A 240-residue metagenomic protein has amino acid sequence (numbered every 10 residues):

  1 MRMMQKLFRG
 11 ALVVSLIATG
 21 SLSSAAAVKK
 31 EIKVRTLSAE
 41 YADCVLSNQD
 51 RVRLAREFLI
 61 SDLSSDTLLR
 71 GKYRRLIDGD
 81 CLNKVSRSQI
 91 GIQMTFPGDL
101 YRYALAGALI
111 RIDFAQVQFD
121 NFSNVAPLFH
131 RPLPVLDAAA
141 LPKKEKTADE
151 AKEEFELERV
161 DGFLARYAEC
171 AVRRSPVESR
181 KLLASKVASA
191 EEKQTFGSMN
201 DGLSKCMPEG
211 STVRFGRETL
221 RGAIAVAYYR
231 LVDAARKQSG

Functional and structural regions predicted by a protein language model:
R2-A11: Bacterial N-terminal signal peptides that target proteins for export
G10-T19: Bacterial N-terminal signal peptides
S21-A27: Sec/Tat signal peptide C-region and signal peptidase I cleavage site
A27-F119: N-terminal Sec/ER secretory leader and immediately downstream segment of secreted/extracellular precursors
S47-D78, S175-M207: Extended intrinsically disordered, low-complexity coil regions enriched in Ser, Thr, Gly, Ala and often Pro
Y103-K186: Extended amphipathic alpha-helical interaction segments
K186, K193-G240: A cross-kingdom marker for long, charged
